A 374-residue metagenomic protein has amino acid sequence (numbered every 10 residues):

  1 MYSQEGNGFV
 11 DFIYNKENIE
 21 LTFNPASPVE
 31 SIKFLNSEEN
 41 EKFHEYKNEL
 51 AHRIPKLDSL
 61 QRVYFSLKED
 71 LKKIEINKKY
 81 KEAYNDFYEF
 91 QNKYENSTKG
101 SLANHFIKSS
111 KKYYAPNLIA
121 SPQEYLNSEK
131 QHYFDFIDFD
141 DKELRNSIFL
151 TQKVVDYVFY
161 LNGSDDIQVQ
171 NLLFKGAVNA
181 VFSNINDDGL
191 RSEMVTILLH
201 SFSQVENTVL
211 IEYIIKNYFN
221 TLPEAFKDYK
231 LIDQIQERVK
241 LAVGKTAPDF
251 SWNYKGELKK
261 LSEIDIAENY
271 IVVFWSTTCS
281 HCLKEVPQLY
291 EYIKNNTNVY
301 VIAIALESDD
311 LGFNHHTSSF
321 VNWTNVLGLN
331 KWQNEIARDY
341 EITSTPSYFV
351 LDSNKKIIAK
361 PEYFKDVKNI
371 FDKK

Functional and structural regions predicted by a protein language model:
M1-K99, S109-S110, Y114-F136, D140: A non-transmembrane, solvent-exposed segment enriched in polar/low-complexity residues
K81-D86, D166-G176, E206-L210: Helix-turn-helix repeat elements of alpha-solenoid scaffolds
S97-L102, D188, T221, A225: Short solvent-exposed coil/turn linkers within tandem alpha-helical repeat scaffolds
S109-D187: Charged, long alpha-helical assembly modules
F226-S262, N369-K373: N-terminal "domain-start" segment that seeds a small globular fold
K260-L289, Y300-I302: Short active-site neighborhood of thiol/selenol oxidoreductases, capturing the structured segment around
L283-S318, W332-I336: Structural microenvironment flanking redox-active thiols in thiol-disulfide oxidoreductases
W332-D372: Thiol/disulfide oxidoreductase modules built on the thioredoxin-like
